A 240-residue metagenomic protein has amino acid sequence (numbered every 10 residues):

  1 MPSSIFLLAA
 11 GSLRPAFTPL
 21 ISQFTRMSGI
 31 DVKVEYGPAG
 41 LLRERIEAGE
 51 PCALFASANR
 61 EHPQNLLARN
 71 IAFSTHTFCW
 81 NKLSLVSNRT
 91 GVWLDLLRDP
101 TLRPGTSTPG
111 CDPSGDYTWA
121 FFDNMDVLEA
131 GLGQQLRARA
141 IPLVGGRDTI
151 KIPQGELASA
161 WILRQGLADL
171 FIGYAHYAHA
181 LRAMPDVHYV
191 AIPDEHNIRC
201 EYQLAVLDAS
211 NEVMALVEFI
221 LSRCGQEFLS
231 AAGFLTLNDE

Functional and structural regions predicted by a protein language model:
M1-M27, D31-E35, G40, E44-E50 (+4 more regions): Exported/periplasmic ABC-transporter solute-binding proteins
N70-H76: Central helical "cap/lid" subdomain
